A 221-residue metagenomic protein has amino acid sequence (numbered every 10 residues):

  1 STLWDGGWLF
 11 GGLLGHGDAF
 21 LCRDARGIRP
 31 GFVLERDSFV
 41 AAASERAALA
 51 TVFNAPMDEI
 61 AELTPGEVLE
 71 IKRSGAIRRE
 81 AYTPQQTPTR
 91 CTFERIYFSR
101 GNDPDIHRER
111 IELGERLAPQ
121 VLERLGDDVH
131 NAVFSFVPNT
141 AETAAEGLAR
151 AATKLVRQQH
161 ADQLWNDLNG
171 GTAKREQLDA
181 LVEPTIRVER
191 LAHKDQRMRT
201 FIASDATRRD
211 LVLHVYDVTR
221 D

Functional and structural regions predicted by a protein language model:
S1-E142, E146-R220: N-terminal segments that mediate ammonia production and transfer in glutamine-dependent amidotransferase systems
